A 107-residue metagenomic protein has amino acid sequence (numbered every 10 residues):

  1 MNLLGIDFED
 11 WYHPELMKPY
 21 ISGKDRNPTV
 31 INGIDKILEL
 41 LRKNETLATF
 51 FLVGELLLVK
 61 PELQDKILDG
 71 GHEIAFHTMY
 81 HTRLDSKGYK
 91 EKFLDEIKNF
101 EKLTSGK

Functional and structural regions predicted by a protein language model:
M1-K107: Catalytic alpha-helical scaffold of carbohydrate-active enzymes acting on polysaccharides/glycoconjugates
